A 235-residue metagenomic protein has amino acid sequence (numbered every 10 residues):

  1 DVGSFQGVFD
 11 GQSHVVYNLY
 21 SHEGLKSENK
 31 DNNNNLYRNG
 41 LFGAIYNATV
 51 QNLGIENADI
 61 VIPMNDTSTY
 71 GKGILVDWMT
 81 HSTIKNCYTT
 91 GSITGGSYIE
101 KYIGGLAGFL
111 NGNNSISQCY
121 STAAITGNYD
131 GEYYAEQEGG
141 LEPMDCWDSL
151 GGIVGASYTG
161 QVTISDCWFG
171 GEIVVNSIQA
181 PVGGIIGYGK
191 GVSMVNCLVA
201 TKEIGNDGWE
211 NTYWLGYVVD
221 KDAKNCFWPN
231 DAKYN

Functional and structural regions predicted by a protein language model:
D1-N235: Predominantly extracellular beta-rich ligand-binding scaffolds that present long acidic/polar faces for carbohydrate
